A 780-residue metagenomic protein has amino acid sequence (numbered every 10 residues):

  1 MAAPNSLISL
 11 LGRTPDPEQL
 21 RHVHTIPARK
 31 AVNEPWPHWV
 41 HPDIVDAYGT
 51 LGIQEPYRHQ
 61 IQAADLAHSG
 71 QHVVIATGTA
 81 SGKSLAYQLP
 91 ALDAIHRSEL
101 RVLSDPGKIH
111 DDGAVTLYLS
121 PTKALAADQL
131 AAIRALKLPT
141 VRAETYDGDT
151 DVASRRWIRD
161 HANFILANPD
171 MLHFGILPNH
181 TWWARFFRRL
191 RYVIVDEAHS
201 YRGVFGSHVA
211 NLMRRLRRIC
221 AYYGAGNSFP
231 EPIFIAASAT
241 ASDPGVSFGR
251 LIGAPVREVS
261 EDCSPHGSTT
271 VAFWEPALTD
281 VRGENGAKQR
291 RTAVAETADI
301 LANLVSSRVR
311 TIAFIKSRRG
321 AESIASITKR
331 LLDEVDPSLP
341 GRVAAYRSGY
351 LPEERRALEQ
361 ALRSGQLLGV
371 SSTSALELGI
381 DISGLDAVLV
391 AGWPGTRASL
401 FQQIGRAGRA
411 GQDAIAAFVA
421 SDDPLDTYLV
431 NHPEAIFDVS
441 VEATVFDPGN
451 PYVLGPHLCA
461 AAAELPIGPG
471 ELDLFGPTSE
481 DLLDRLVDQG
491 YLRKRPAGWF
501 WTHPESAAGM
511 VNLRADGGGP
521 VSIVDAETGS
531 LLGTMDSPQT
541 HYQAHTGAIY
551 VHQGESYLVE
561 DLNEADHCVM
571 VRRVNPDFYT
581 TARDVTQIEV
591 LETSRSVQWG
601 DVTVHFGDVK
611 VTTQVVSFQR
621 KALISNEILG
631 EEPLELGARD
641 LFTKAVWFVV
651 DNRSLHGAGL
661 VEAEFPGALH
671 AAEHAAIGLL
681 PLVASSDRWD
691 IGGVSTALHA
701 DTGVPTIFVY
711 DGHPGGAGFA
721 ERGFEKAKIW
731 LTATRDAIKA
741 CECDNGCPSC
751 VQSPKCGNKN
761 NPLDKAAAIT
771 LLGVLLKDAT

Functional and structural regions predicted by a protein language model:
A2-L20, S317, Q553-L562, C568 (+1 more regions): Structured, non-catalytic alpha/beta "coupling" segments that mediate domain-domain communication and provide generic
I8-L51, E55-R58, Q62, H68-V74 (+6 more regions): Helicase motor core with emphasis on the C-terminal RecA-like subdomain
P106-K108, V774-T780: Acidic, low-complexity intrinsically disordered tails
A414-A416, D422-I436, H457-G468, D484-R485 (+3 more regions): Extended Lys/Arg-rich polyanion-binding regions
D481, C743, K755-N758: Auxiliary Fe-S-binding modules of radical SAM enzymes
C741, G746-C750: Short cysteine clusters
S749, N758-K759: Juxtamembrane regulatory segments of integral membrane proteins
